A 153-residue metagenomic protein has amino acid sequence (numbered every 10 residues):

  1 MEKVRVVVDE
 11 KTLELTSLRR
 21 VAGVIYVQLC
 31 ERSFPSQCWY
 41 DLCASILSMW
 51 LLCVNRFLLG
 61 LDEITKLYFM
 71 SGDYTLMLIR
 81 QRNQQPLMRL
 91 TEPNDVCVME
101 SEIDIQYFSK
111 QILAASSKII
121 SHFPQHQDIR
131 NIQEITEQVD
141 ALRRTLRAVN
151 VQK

Functional and structural regions predicted by a protein language model:
M1-L58, D62-I64, F69: N-terminal low-complexity, intrinsically disordered segments
A22, G72-T75, E100: Short, surface-exposed coil-to-beta transition loops
C30-Q37, R82, L90-I103, L146: DNA polymerase sliding clamps and clamp-related checkpoint/processivity subunits
W39-I46, Q81-Q84, I105-Y107: A short, sequence-level motif marking secondary-structure junctions
A44-L52, L87-M88, K110-L113: Short, surface-exposed linear segments at secondary-structure transitions and domain or protein termini
T65-Q85: Short, structured protein-protein interaction patches enriched in aromatics and acidic/basic residues, typified by
V96-K153: Mixed-charge, glycine-accented linear interaction segment located at domain edges/termini
